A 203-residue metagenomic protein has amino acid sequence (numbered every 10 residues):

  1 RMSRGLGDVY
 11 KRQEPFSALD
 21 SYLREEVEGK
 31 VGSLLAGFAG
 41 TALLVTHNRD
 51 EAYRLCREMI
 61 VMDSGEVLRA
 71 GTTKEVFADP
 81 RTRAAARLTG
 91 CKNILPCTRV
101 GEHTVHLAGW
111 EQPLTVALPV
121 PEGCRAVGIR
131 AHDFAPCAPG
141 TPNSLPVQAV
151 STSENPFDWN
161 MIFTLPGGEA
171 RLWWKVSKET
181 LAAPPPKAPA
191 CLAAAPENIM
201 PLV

Functional and structural regions predicted by a protein language model:
R1-A84: ABC ATPase nucleotide-binding domains
K74, T98-V100, Q148-V150: Conserved positions in beta-strands of structured domains
A78-G101, G128: C-terminal boundary and immediately downstream tail of ABC-type ATPase nucleotide-binding domains
K92, H103-V203: Non-catalytic connector elements of ABC transporters
